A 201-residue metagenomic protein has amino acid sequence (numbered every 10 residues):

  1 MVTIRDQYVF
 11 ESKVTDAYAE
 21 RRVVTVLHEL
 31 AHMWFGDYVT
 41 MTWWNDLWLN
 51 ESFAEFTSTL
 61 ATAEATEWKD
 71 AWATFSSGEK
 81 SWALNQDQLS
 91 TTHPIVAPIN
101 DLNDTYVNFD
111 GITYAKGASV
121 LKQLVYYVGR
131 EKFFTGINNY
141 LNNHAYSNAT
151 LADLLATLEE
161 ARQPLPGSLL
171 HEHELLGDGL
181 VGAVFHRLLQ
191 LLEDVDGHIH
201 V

Functional and structural regions predicted by a protein language model:
M1-L170, G177: Hydrophobic alpha-helical and helix-loop surface patches within well-folded domains that function as non-catalytic
V96, N100, G182-F185, H200: Residues marking helix boundaries in flexible regions
S119, L165, L180-G182, Q190 (+1 more regions): Sequence-pattern detector for short linear motifs and compositional/periodic biases rather than a specific fold
H173-L176, L180, V184-V195: Hydrophobic, low-acid, alpha-helix-prone terminal segments
